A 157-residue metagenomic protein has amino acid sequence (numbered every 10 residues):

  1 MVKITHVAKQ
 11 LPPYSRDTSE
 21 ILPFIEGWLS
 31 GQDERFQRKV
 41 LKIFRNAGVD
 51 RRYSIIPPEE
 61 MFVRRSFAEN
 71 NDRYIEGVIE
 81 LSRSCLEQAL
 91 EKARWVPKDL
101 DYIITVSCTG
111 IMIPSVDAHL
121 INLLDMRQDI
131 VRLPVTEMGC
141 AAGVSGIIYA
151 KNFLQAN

Functional and structural regions predicted by a protein language model:
V2-D101: Conserved active-site "lid/cap" helical segment
D50, S54, S107-N157: Conserved catalytic cysteine-centered active-site region of acyl-thioester-dependent Claisen-condensing enzymes
D101-S107: Short glycine-rich or small-residue beta-strand-to-loop segments that form or flank ligand, phosphate, metal/Fe-S
